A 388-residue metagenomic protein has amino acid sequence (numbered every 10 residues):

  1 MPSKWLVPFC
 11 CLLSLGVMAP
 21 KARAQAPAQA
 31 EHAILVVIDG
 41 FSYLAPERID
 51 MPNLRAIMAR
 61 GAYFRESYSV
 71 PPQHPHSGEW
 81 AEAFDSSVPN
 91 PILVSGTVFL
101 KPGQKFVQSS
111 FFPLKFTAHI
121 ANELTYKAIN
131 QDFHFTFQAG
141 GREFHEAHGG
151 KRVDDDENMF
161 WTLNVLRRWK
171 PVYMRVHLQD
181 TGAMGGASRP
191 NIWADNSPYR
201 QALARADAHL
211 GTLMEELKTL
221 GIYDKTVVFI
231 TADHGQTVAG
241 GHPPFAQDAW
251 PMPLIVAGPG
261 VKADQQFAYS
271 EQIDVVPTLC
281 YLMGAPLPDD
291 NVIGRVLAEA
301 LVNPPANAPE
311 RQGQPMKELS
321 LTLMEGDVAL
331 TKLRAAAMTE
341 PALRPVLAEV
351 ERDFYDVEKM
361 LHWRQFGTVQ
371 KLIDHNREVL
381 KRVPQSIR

Functional and structural regions predicted by a protein language model:
V7-G16: Bacterial N-terminal signal peptides
M18-A24: Sec/Tat signal peptide C-region and signal peptidase I cleavage site
Q25-A30, Y43-T117, N122-E123, A128-N130: Active-site nucleophile/metal-coordination loop of metallo-enzymes that catalyze phosphate/sulfate and related
Q25-Q29, Q108, E215-G221, A239-F245 (+2 more regions): Membrane-interface soluble catalytic domains
Q29-I34, R60-F64, F112-A118, R168-M174 (+2 more regions): Loop/turn elements at helix/coil->beta-strand transitions in domains of secreted/extracellular proteins
I34-L35, N53, R205-P244, L279: Metal-dependent active-site segment of extracytoplasmic phospho-/sulfohydrolases and closely related
V94, F137-L163, L203, G258: Acidic, His- and aromatic-enriched active-site or binding-groove loops in soluble protein domains that engage sugars
L163-R205, T212: Active-site His/acidic residue clusters
